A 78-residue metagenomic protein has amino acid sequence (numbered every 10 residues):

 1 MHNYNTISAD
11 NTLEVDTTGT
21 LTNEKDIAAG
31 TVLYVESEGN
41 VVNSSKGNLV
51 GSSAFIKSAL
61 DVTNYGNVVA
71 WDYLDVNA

Functional and structural regions predicted by a protein language model:
M1-N3, I7-E14, G19-N23, I27-Y34 (+5 more regions): Extracellular beta-strand scaffolds
